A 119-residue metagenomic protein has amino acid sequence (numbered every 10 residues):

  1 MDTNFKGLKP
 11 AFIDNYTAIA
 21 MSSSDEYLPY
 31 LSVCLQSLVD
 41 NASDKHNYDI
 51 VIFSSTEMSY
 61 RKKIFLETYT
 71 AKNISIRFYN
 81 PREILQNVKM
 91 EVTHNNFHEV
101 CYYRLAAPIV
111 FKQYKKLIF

Functional and structural regions predicted by a protein language model:
M1-Q36, D40: N-proximal low-complexity "stem/linker" segments adjacent to membrane-targeting elements
S24-E26, S55-E57, P81: An acidic- and aromatic-residue-enriched active-site/binding cleft used to recognize and process polar
Y30-S32, Y60-I64: A short acidic (Asp/Glu
Y48-T56: Short internal beta-strands
K62-K63, E67-I109: Active-site-proximal specificity loops/subdomain of glycosyltransferases
Y114: Conserved PLP-enzyme active-site core in the AAT-like
L117: Short aromatic/hydrophobic "clamp" motif used to bind/position activated sugar donors
